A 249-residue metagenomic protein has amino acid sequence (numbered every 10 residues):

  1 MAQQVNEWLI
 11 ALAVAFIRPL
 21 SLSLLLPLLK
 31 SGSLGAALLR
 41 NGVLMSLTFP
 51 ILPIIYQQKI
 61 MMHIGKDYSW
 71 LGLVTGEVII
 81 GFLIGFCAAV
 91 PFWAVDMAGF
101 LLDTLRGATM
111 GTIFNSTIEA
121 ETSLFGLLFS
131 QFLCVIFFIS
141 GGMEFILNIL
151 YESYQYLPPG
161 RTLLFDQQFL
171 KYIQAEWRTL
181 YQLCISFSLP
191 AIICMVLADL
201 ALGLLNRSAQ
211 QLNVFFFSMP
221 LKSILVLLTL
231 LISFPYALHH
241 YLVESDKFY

Functional and structural regions predicted by a protein language model:
M1-Y249: Hydrophobic alpha-helical segments and their helix-loop boundaries in membrane and membrane-proximal proteins
